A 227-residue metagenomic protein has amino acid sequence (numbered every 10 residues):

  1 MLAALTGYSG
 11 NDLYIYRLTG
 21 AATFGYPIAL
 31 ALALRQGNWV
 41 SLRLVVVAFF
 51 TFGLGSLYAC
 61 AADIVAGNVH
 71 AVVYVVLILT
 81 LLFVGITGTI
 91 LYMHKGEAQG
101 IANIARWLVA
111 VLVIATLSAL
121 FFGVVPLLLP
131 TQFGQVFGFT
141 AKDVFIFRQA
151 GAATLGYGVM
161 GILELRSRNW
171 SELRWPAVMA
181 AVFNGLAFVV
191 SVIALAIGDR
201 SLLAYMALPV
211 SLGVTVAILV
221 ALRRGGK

Functional and structural regions predicted by a protein language model:
L2-S9, G100, P130-T140: Membrane-interface helix termini and inter-helical loops of multi-pass transporters
Y8-A21, F137-T154: A loop-to-helix transmembrane entry motif
L32-F50, L163-A181: Loop-to-transmembrane helix junctions at the membrane interface
Q36-V47, A59-T80, G100-A105: Membrane-interface helix-loop-helix junctions at boundaries between adjacent transmembrane segments
V45-C60, A153-M160, P176-V192, S211-V214: Hydrophobic alpha-helical membrane segments
T51-G55, L79-T89, A105-L128, A152-G156 (+1 more regions): Alpha-helical transmembrane segments of multi-pass integral membrane proteins
Y58-V75, W170-E172, F188-M206: Membrane-helix boundary connector in multi-pass membrane proteins
L81-Q99, S211-K227: Membrane-water interface at the C-terminal end of transmembrane alpha helices
